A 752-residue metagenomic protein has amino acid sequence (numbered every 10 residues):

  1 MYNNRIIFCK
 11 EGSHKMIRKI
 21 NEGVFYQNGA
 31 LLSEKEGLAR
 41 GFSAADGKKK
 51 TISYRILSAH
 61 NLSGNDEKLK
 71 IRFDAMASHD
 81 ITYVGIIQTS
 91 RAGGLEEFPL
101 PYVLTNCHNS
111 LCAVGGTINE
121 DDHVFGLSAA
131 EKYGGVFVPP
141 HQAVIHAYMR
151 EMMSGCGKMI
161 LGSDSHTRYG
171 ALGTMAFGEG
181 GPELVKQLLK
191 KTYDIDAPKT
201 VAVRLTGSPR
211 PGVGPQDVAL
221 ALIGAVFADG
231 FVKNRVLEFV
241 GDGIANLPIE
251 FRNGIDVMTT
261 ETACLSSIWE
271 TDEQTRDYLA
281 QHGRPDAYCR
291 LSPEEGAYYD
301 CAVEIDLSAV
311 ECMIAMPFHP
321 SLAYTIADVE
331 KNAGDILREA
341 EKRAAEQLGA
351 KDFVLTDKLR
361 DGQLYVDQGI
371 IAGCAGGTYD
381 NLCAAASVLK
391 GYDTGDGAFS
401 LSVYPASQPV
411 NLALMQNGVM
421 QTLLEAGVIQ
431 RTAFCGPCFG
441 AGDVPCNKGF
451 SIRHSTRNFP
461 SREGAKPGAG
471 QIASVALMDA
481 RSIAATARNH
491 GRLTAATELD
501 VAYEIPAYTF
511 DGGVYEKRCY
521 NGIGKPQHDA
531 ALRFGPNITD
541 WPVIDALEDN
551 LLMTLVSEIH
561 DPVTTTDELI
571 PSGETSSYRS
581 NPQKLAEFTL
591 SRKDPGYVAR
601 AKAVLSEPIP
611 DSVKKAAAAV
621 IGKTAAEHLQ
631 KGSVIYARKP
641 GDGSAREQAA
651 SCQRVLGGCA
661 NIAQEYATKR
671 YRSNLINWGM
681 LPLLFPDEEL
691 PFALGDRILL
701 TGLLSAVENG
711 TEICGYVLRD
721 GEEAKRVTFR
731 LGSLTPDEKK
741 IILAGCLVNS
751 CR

Functional and structural regions predicted by a protein language model:
Y2-R752: Fe-S-dependent hydro-lyases/dehydratases of central metabolism
